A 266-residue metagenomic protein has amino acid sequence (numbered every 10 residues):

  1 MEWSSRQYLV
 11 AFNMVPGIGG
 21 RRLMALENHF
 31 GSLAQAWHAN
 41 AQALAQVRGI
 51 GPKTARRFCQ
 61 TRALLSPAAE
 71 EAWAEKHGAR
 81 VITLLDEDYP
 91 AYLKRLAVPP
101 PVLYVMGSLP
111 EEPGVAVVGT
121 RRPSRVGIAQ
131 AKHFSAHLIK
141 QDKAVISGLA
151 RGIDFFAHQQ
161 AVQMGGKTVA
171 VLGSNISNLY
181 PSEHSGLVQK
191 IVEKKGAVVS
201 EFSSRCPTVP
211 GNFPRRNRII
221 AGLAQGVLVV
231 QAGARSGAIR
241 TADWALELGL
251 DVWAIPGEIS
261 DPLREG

Functional and structural regions predicted by a protein language model:
M1-Q141: Short, positively charged patches
M1-S5, T83-G266: Glycine-biased, small-residue-rich flexible motifs in mid-sequence functional cores and linkers
